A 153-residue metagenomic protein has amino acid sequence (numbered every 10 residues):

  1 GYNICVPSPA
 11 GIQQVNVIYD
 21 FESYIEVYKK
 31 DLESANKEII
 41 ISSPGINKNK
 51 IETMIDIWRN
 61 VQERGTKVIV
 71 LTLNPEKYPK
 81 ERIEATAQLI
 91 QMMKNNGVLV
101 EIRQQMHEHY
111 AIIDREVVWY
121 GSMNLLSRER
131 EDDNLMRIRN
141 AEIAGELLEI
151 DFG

Functional and structural regions predicted by a protein language model:
G1-V17, E22-Y24: Short, compositionally biased "basic patch" segments
C5-G11, L89-N95, G153: Short, conserved catalytic or adaptor-binding loops enriched in Gly and charged residues
Q14-F21, P44-K48, N95-V98: Short, flexible loop segments at the rims of nucleotide/cofactor-binding pockets, characterized by
I18-D20, L71-L73, R103-Q105: Conserved beta-strand termini and adjacent loop/short-helix elements that scaffold enzyme active sites in alpha/beta
I25-V27, I55-D56, Q105-M106, S122: A generic local structural motif
Y28-N95: Primarily the HKD phosphodiesterase
I39, V98-A144: HKD (HxKxxxxD) catalytic microenvironment of the phospholipase D
G145-G153: Cysteine/selenocysteine-centered motifs that mediate thiol-based redox chemistry or coordinate metal-sulfur cofactors
